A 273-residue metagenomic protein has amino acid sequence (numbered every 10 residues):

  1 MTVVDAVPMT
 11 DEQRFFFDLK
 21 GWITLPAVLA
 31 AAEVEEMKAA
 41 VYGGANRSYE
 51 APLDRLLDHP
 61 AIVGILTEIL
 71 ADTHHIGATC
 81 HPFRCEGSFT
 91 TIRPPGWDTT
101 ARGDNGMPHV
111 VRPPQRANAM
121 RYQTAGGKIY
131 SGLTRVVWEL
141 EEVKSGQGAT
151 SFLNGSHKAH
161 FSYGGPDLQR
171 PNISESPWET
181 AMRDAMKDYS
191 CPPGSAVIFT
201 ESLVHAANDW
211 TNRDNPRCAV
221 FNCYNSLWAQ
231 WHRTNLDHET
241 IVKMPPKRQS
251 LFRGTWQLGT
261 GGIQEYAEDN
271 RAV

Functional and structural regions predicted by a protein language model:
V3, P166-L168, A196-I198, L203-V273: Non-heme Fe(II)/2-oxoglutarate
D5, M9-E12, F17-K20, L29-P193 (+2 more regions): Non-heme Fe(II) oxygenase catalytic core, chiefly the N-lobe of the double-stranded beta-helix
F17, G21, A39, S250 (+1 more regions): Compositionally biased, low-complexity repeat tracts
